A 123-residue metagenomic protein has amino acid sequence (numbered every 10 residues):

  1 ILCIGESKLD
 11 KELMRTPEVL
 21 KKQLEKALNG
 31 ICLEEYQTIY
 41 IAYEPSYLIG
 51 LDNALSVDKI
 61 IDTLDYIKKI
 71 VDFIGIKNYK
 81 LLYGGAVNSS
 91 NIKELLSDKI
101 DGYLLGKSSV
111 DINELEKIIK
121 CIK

Functional and structural regions predicted by a protein language model:
L2, I39-Y43, Y79-G85, D101-L105: Hydrophobic faces of well-ordered beta-strands that scaffold small-molecule active sites in alpha/beta enzyme cores
L2-I74: Active-site rim beta-loop-alpha module in soluble metabolic enzymes
G5-L9, S46-L48, L82-S89, S108: Active-site beta-loop-alpha junctions enriched in small/polar residues
I31-Q37, L95-D98, I119: Acidic (Asp/Glu)-rich catalytic clusters
I49-L51, S90-K93, I112-E114: Short active-site-adjacent structural elements
V87-I100: Catalytic cores of alpha/beta
L96, S108-K123: C-terminal helical cap(s) of enzyme catalytic domains, especially alpha/beta-barrels
